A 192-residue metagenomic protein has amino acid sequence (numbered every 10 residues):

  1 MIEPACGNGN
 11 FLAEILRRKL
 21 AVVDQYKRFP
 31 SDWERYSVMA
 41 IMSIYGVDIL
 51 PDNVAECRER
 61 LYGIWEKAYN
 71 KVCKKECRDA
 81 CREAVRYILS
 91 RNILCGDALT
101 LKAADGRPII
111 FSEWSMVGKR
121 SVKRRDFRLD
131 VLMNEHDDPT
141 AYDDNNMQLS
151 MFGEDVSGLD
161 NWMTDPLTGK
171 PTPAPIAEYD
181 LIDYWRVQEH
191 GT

Functional and structural regions predicted by a protein language model:
M1-T192: SAM-dependent methyltransferase catalytic region
